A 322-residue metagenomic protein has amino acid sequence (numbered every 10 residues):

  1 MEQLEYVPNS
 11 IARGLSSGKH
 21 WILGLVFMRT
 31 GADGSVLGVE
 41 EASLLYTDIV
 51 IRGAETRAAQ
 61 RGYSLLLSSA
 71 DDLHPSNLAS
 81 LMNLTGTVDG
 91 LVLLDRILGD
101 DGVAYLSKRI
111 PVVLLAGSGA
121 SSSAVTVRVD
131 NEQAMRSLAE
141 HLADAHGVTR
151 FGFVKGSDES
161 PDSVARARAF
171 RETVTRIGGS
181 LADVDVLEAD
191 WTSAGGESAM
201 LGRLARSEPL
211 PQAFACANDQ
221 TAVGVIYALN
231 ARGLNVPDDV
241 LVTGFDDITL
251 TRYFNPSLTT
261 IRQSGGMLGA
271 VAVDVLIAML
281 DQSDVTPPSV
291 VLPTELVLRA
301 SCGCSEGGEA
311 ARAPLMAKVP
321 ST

Functional and structural regions predicted by a protein language model:
M1-I22, E306, R312-T322: N-terminal helix-turn-helix DNA-binding module of bacterial transcription factors
I22-E140, L204-A205, P209: Alpha-helical recognition/docking segments in bacterial nutrient-uptake and carbohydrate-utilization systems
L23, V112, F170, D239-V240 (+1 more regions): Structural signal for hydrophobic
L25, T87-L94, R150-V154, V186 (+2 more regions): Periplasmic-binding protein-like
A32, E40-D48, L67-P75, V127-S137 (+5 more regions): Hinge/beta->alpha junction and helix N-cap segments in small-molecule ligand-binding domains
Q60-R61, V174-A182, R206-P209, A231-V236: Short helix-capping segments at alpha-helix termini
H141-F151: Glycine-rich phosphate/diphosphate-binding loops that line cofactor/substrate pockets in enzymes
L201-T322: Flexible loop/turn connectors
